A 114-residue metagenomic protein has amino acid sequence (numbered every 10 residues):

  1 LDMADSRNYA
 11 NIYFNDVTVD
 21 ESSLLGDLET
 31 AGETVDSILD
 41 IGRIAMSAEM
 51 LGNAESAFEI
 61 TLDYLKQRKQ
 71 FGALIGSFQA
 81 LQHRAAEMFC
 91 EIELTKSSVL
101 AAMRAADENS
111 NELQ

Functional and structural regions predicted by a protein language model:
L1-E55, E59, D63, A73: FAD-binding core of flavoproteins
A4, D40, L65, Q79-L81 (+1 more regions): Short alpha-helical segments used as structural interaction elements across diverse proteins
N11-Y13, A45, S77, E87 (+1 more regions): Structured core elements
I41, A48, Q79-F89: Extended, low-aromatic, Leu/Ala- and acidic/polar-enriched alpha-helical coiled-coil segments that form the periplasmic
A54, A85, T95: Hydrophobic, well-ordered secondary-structure elements that form the walls of internal hydrophobic environments
S56, Q70, A80: Residue-level recognition of oxygen-bearing side chains
L62-S77, F89-Q114: C-terminal helix-coil-helix/basic helical segment that borders enzyme active sites and/or dimer interfaces and provides
